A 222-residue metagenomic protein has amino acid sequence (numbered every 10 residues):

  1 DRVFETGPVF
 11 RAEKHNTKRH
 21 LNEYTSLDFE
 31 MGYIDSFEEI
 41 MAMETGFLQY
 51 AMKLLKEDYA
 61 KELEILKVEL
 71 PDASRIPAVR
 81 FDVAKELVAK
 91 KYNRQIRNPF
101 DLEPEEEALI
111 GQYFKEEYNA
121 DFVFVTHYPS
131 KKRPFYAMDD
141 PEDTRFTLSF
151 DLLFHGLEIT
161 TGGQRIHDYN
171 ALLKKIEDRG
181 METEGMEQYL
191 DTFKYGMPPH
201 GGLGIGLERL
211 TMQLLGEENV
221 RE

Functional and structural regions predicted by a protein language model:
D1, R11-H15, L48-K56, A89-Y92 (+2 more regions): Hydrophobic/aromatic-lined pockets within catalytic cores
D1-I34, D191: Class II aminoacyl-tRNA synthetase-like tRNA-binding/catalytic domains
V3, Y24-S26, N119-F122, T147-S149 (+5 more regions): Active-site lining segments that contact anionic ligands and/or coordinate catalytic metals
D28-E39, G156-E158: A generic structural motif
F29, A84, V125, G162 (+1 more regions): A residue-level signal for conserved active-site and pocket-lining positions in enzyme catalytic cores
M41-L48, Y169, E208: Hydrophobic face of alpha-helices
M43-H155, D178-D191, Y195-G196: Metal-assisted phosphate- and nucleotidyl-transfer catalytic regions
G163-Q164, Y169-E222: Active-site pocket scaffolds in enzymes
